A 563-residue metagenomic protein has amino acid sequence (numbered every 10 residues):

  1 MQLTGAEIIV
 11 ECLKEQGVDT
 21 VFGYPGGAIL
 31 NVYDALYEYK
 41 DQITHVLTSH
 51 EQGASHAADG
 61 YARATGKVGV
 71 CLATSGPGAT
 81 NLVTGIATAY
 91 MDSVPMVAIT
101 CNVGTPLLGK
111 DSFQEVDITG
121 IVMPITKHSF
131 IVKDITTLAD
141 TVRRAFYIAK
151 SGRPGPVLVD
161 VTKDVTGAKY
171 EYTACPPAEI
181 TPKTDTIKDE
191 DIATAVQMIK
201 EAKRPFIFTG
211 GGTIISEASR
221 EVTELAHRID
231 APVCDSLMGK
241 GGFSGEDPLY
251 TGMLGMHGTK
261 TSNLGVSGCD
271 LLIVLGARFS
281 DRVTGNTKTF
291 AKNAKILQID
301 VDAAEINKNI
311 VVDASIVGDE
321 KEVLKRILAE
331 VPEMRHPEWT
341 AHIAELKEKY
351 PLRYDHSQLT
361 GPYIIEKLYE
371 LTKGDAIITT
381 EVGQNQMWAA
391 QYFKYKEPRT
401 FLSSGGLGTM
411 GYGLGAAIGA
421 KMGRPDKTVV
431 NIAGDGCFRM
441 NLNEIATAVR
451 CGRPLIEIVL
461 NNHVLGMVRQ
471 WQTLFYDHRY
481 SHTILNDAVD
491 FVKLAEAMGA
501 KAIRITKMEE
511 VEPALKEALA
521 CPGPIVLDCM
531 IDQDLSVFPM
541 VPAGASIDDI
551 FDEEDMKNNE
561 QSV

Functional and structural regions predicted by a protein language model:
M1-V331, K367, L371-G374, P454-E457 (+2 more regions): N-terminal alpha/beta PP-like core and its mobile active-site loop of ThDP/TPP-dependent enzymes
A6-I9, K14-D19, V32-Y37, A344-K421 (+1 more regions): Active-site diphosphate/adenylate-binding microenvironment
G27-I29, G76, S93, P156 (+3 more regions): Glycine-rich phosphate/pyrophosphate-binding beta-alpha loops
E51-H56, N385-M387, R439, K507-V511: Short acidic loop-to-helix transition motifs that present clustered carboxylates
Q114, R450-A543: Thiamine diphosphate
T136, Y172, Q197, N293-Q384 (+3 more regions): Phosphate/pyrophosphate-binding active-site segments
I296, L368, T380, G419 (+6 more regions): Hydrophobic, well-ordered secondary-structure elements that form the walls of internal hydrophobic environments
Y412, A416-P454, L460: Catalytic phosphate/nucleotide-handling subdomain of diverse soluble enzymes
